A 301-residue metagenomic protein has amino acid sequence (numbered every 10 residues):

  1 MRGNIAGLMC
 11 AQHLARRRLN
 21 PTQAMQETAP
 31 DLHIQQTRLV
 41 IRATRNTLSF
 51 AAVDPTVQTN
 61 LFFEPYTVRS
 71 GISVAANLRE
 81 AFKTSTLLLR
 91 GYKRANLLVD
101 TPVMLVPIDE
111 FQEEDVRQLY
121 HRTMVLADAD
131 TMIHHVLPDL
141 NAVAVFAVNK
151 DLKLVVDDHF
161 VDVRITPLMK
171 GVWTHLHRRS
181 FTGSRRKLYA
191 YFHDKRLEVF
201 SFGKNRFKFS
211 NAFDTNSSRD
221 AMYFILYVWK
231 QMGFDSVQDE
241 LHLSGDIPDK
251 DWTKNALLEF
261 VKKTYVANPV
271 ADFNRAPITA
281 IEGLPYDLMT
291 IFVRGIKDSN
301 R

Functional and structural regions predicted by a protein language model:
M1-R18: N-terminal Rossmann-like FAD-binding beta1-loop-alpha1 element of flavoenzymes
L19-R301: Hydrophobic/aromatic-enriched cytosolic interaction surfaces used to assemble or bind macromolecules
